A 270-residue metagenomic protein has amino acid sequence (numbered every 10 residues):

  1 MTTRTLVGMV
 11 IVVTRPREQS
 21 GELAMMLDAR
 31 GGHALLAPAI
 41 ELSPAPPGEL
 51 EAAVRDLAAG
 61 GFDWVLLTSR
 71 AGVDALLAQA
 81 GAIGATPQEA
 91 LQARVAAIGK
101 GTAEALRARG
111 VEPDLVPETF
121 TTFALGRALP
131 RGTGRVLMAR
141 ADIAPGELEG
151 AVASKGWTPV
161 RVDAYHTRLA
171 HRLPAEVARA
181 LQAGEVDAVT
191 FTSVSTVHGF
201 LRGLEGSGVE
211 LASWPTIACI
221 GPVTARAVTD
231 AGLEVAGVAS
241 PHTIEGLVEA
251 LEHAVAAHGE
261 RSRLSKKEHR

Functional and structural regions predicted by a protein language model:
M1-R270: Signature of uroporphyrinogen-III synthase
